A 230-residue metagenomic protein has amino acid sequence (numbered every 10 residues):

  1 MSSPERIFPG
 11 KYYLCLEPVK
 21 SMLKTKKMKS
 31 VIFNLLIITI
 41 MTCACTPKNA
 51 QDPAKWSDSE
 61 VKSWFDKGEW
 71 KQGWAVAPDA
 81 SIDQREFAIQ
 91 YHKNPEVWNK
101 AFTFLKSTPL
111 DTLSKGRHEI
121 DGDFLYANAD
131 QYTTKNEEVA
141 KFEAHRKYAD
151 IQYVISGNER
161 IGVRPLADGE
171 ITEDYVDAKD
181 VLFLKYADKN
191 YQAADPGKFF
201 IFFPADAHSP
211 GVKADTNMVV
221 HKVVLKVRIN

Functional and structural regions predicted by a protein language model:
M1-W56: Bacterial Sec-dependent N-terminal signal peptides
N49-A50, V61-A129, V139: A short, N-terminal "cap"/entry segment at the start of jelly-roll beta-barrel domains of the cupin/DSBH fold
P109-E173: Mid-length scaffold segments of soluble, non-membrane domains
E159-A194: A short beta-strand-loop-beta hairpin characteristic of the jelly-roll/cupin
P165, P204, V227-I229: Short, structured patches in soluble enzyme cores that scaffold and shape functional sites
A193-G211: Conserved metal-binding segment of the jelly-roll/cupin
F199, N217-N230: A short hydrophobic beta-strand segment most commonly corresponding to one strand of the jelly-roll/cupin
V212-T216: Short proline/glycine-enriched turn/loop segments at secondary-structure junctions
